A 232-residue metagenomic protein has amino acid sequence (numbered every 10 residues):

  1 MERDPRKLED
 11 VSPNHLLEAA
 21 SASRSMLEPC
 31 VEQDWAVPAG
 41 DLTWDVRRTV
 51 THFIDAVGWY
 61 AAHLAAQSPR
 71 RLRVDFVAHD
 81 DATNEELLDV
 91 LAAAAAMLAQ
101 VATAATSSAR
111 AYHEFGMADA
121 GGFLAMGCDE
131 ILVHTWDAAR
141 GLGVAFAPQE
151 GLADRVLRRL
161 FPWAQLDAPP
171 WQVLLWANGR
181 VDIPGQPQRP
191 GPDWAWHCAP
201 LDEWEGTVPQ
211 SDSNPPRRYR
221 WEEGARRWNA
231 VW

Functional and structural regions predicted by a protein language model:
E2-H15, A19-A22, P29-L42, W59-D75 (+3 more regions): Structured surface interface patches that mediate subunit assembly and partner/cofactor docking
T49: Extended, alpha-helix-rich binding/interface surfaces that flank or overlap catalytic cores and mediate recognition
I54-G58: An amphipathic alpha-helix adjacent to DNA-recognition modules
L98: Oxyanion-binding "anion nests"
